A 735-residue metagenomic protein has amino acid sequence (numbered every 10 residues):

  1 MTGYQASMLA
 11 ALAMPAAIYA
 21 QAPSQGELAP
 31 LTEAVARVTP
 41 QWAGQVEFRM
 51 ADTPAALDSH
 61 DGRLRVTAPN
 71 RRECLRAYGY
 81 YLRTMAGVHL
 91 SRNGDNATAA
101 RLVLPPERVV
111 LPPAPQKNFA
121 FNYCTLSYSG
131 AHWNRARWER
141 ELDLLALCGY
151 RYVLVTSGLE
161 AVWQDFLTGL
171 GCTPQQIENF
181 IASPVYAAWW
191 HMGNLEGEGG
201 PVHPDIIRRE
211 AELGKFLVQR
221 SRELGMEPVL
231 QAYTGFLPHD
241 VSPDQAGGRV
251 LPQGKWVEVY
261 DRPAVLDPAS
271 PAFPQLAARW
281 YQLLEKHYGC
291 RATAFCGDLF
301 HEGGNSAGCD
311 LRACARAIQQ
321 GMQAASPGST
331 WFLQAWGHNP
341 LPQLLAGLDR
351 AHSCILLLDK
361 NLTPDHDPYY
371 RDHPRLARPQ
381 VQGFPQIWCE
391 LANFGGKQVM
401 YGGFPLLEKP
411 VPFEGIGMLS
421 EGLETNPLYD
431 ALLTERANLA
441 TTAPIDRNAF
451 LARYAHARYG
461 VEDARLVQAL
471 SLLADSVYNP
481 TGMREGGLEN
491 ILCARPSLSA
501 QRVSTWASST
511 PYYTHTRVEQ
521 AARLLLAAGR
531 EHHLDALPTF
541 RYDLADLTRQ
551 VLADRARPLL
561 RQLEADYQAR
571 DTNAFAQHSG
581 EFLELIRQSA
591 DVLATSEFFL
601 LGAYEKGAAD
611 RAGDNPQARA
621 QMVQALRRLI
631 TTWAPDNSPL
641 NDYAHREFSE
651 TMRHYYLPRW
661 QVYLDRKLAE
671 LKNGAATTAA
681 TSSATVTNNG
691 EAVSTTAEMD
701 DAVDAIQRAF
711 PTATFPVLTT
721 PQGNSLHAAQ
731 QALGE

Functional and structural regions predicted by a protein language model:
M1-M8: Bacterial N-terminal signal peptides that target proteins for export
A11-A20: Hydrophobic h-region of N-terminal signal peptides that target proteins for export in Gram-negative bacteria
A20-P115: Contiguous, structured surface segment used for ligand recognition
A36, A43, A86-V103, F121-T125 (+12 more regions): Catalytic-core regions of glycoside hydrolase
P115-N134, L145: Active-site-adjacent substrate/metal-binding segments within catalytic domains of carbohydrate-active enzymes
S508-H532, A545-Q568: C-terminal substrate/ligand-recognition segments
D535, T539, D543, L547 (+5 more regions): Surface-exposed, polar/charged faces of alpha-helical domains in mature secreted/periplasmic/lumenal proteins
F648-E735: Extended, compositionally biased alpha-helical segments that mediate assembly or anchoring
